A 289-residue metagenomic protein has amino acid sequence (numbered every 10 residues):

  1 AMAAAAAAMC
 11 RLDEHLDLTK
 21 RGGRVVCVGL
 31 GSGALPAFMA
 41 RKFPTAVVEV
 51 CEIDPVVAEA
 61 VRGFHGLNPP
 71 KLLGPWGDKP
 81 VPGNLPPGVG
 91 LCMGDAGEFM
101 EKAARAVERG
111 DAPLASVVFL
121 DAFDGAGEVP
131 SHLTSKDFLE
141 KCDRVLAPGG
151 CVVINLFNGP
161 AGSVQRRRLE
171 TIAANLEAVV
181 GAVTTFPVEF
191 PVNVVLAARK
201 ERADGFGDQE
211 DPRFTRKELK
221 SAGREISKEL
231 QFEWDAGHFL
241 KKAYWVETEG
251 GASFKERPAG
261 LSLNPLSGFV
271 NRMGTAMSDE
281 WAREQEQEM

Functional and structural regions predicted by a protein language model:
A1-V179, P191, M289: The AdoMet/dcAdoMet-binding core of the Class I SAM-like
G22, R109, T184, N193-M289: SAM/dcSAM-binding transferase cores
F123, V188, E201: Flexible loop residues that form catalytic and substrate-binding hotspots at small-molecule/glycan-binding clefts
